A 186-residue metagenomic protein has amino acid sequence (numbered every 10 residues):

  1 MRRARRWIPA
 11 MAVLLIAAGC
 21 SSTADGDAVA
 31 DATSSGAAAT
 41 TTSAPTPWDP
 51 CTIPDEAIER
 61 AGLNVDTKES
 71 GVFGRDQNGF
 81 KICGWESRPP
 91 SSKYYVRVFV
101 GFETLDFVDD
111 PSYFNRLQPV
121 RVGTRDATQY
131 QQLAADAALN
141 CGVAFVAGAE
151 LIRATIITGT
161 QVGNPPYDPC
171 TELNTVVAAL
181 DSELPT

Functional and structural regions predicted by a protein language model:
M1-A10: Bacterial N-terminal signal peptides that target proteins for export
R2, C20, A144-V146: Residue-level signal for functionally critical sites in structured catalytic/ligand-binding pockets
P9, S21-D25: A domain-level signal for the structural core that forms small-molecule/cofactor-binding pockets and catalytic centers
L15-G19: C-terminal motif of bacterial Sec signal peptides marking the signal peptidase cleavage site
A24-T186: A small/polar (G/S/T-enriched), proline-flanked helix-loop surface module common in exported/cell-envelope proteins
